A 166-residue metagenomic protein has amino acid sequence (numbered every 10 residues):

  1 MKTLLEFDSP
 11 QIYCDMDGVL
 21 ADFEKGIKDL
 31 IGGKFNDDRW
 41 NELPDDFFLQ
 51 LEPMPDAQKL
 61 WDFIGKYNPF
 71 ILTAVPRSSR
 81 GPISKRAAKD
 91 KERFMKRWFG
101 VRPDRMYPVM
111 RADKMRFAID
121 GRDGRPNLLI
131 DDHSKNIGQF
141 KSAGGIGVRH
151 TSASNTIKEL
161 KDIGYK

Functional and structural regions predicted by a protein language model:
M1-P10, P53, P69-I71, R93 (+1 more regions): Charge-dense, intrinsically disordered terminal/linker segments
T3-L49, S152: Active-site neighborhood of HAD-like aspartate-dependent phosphohydrolases
Q11, M106-K135, F140: Conserved Lys-Pro-Asp/Glu-containing loop-to-beta segment of HAD-superfamily phosphomonoesterases, centered on
A21-E24, D29, P69-I71, S78-P82 (+3 more regions): Short catalytic/ligand-binding loop motif for oxyanion handling, primarily in non-cytosolic enzymes, centered on
E52, A57-M95: Substrate-recognition element of Asp-dependent hydrolases with the DxDx(T/V) motif
T73-R77, R105-M115, S152: Acidic carboxylate-rich catalytic motifs and surrounding loops in phosphoryl-/glycosyl-chemistry enzymes
K91-Y107, Y165-K166: Structural recognition of alpha->loop->beta junctions
G124-D162: Acidic, Mg2+-coordinating phosphoryl-transfer loop and its flanking beta/alpha structural elements, shared across
